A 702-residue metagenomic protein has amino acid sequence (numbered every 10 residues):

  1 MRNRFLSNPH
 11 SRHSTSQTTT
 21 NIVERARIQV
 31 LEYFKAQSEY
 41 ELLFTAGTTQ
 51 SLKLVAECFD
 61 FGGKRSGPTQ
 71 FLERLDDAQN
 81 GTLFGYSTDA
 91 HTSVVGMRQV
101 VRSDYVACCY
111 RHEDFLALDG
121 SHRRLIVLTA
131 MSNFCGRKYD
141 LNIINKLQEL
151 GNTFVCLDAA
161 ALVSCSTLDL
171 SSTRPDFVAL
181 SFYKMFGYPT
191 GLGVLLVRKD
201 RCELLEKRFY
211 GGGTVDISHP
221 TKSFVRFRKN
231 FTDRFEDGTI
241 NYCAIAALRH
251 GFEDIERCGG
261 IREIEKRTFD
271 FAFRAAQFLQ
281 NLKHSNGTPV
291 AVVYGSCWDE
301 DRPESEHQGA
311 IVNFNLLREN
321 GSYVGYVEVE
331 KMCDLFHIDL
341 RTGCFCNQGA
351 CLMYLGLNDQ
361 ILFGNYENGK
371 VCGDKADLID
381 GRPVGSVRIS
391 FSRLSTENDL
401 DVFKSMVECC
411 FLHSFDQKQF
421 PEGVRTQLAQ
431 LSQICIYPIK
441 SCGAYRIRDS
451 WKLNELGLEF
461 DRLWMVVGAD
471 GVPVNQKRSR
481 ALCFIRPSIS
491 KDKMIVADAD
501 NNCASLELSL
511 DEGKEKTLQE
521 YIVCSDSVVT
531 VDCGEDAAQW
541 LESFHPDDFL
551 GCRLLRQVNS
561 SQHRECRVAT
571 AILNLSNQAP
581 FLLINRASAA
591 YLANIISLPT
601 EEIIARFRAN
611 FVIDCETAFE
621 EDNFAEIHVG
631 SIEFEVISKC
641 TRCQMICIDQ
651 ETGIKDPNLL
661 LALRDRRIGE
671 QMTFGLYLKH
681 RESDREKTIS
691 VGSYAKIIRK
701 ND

Functional and structural regions predicted by a protein language model:
M1-V424: Pyridoxal 5′-phosphate
F415-D702: Metal-cofactor-dependent catalytic cores
